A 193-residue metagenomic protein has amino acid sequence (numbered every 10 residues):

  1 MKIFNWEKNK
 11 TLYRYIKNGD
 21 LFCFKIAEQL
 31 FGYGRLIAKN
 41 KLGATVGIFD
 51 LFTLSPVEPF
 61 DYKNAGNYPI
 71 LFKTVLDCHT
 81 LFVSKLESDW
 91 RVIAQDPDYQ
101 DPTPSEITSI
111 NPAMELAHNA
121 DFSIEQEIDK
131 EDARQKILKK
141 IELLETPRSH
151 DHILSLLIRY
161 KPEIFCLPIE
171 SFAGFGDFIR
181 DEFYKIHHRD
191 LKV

Functional and structural regions predicted by a protein language model:
M1-N64: Short N-terminal edge-element motif at the start of the domain
P56-V193: Intrinsically disordered, low-complexity, charged/polar segments
